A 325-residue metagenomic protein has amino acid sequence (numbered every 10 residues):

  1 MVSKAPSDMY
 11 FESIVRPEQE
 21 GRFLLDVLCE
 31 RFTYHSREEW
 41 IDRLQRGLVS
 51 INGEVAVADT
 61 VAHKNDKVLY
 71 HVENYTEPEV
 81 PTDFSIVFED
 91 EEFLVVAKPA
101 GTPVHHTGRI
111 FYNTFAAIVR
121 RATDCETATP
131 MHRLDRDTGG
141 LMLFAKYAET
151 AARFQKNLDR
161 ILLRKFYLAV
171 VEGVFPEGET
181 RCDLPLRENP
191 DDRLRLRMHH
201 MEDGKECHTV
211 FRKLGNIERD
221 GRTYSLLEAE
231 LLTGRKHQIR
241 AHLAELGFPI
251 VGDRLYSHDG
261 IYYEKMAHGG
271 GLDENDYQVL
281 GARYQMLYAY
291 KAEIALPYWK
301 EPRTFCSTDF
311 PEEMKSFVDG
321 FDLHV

Functional and structural regions predicted by a protein language model:
M1-V325: RNA pseudouridine synthases
